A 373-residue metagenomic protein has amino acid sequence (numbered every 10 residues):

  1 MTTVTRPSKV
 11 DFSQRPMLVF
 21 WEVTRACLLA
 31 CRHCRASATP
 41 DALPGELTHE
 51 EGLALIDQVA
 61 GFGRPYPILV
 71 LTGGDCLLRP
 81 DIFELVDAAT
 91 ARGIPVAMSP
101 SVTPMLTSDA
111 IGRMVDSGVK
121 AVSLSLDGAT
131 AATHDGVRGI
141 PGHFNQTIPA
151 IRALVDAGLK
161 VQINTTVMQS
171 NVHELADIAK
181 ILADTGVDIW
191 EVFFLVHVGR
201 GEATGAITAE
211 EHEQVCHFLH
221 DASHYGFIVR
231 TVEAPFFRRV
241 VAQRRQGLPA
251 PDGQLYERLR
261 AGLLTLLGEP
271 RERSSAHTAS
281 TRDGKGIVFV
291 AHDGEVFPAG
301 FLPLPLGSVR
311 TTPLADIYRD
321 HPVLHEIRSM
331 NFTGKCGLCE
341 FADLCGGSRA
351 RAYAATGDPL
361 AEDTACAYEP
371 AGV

Functional and structural regions predicted by a protein language model:
M1-A121: Conserved alpha-helical substructure of the radical SAM core
W21, S37, T72, S125 (+3 more regions): Conserved residues at the C-terminal ends of beta-strands
C27, V102, T130, L302-P305 (+1 more regions): A generic "binding-loop/recognition-motif" signal
A30, R64-P65, G118, G186-I189 (+2 more regions): Short loop/turn motifs at secondary-structure junctions
V70, S123, E191, R230-E233 (+3 more regions): Residues embedded in well-ordered beta-strands within globular domains across many folds
V115-S117, S125-D127, A132-T281, H292: Radical SAM enzyme [4Fe-4S]-AdoMet core and its adjacent flexible, acidic and glycine-rich loops/tails across
P235-G372: Accessory C-terminal segments flanking Radical SAM cores
